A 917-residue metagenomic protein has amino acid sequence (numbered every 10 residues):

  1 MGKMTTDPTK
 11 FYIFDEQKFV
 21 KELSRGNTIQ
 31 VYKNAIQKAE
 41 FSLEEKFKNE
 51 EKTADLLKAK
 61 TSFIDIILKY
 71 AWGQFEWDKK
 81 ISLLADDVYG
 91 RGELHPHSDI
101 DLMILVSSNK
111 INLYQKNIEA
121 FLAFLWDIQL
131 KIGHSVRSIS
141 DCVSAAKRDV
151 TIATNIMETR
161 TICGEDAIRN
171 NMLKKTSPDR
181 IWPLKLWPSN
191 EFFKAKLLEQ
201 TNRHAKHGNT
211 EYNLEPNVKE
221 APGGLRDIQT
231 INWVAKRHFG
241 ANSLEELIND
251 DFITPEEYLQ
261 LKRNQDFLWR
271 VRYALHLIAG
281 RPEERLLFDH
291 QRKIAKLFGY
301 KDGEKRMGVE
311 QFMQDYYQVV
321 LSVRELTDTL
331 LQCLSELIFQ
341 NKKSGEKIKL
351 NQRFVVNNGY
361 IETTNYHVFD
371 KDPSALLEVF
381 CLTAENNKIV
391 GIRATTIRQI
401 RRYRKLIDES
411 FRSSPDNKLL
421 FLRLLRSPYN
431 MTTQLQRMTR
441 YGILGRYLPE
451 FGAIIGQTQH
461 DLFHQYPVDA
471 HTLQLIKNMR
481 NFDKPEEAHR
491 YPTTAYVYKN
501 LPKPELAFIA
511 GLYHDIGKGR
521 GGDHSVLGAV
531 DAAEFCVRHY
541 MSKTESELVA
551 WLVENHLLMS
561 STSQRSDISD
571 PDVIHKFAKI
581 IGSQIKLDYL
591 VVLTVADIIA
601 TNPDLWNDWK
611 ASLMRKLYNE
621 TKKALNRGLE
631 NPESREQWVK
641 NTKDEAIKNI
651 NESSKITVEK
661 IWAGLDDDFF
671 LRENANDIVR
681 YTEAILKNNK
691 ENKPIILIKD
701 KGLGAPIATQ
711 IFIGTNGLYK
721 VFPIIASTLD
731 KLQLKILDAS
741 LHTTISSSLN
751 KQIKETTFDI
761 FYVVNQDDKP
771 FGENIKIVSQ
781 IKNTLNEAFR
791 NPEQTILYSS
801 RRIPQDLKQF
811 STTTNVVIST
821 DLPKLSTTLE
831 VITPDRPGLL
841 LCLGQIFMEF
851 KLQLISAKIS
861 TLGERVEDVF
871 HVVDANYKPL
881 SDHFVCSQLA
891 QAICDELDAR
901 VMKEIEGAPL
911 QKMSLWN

Functional and structural regions predicted by a protein language model:
M1-K79, H97, N209: N-terminal regions immediately upstream of nucleotidyltransferase
L43, L186-I338, V390, K503: Conserved nucleotidyltransferase catalytic core and NTase-mimicking acidic/glycine-rich helix/loop elements in nucleic
F47-K60, T210-E220, I361-N365, K418-R423 (+3 more regions): Active-site flanking loop/helix segments enriched in acidic
D55, I64-I111, Q115: Active-site nucleotide-donor binding segment shared across nucleotidyl transfer reactions
A59-L84, V234-N249, E256, Q465-A507 (+2 more regions): Alpha-helical phosphate/pyrophosphate-handling elements in metalloenzyme active cores
T61-K69, Q74-F75, Y114-A167, R270 (+1 more regions): Conserved catalytic core of two-metal-ion nucleotidyltransferases
G92-N117, N249, L261-R263, W269 (+2 more regions): Divalent metal-dependent catalytic cores for phosphoryl transfer on phosphate-bearing substrates
F267-L268, K296, M307-I361, M431-T433 (+2 more regions): Regulatory modules associated with amino-acid/nitrogen control
